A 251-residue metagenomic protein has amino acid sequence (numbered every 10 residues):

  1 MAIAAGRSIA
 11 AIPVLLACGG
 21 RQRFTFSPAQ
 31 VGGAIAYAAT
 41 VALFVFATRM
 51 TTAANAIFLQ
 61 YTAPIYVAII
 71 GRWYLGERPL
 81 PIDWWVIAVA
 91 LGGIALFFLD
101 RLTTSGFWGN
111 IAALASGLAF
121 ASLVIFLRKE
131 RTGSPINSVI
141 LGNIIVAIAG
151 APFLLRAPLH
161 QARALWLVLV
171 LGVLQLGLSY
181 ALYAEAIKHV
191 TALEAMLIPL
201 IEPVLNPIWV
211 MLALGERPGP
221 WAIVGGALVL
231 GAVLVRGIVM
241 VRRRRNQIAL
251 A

Functional and structural regions predicted by a protein language model:
M1, A11-L16, V67-A68, L102-P158 (+2 more regions): Transmembrane alpha-helical segments that form core, pore/gating elements of small-molecule transporters/exporters
I3, A47, W73-L75, P79 (+5 more regions): Hydrophobic/aromatic residues within transmembrane alpha-helices of multi-pass small-molecule transporters
A4-S8, L99, L200-A251: C-terminal-most transmembrane helix of multi-pass membrane proteins
A5-G6, A56-T62, L127-I145, L176-L212: Helix-helix packing/entry segments at the starts of transmembrane helices
I9-F26, A42, A90-S105, I144-W166 (+3 more regions): Membrane-interface helix-cap regions at the ends of transmembrane helices in multi-pass membrane proteins
L15, I35-Y37, I69, P79-L99 (+3 more regions): Hydrophobic transmembrane alpha-helices of multi-pass small-molecule transport proteins
G19-Q60, L96, G172-V190: Specific transmembrane alpha-helical segments of multi-pass solute transporters/efflux pumps, especially DMT/EamA
F24-Q30, I57-Q60, G76-L96, T103-N110 (+1 more regions): Loop-to-transmembrane alpha-helix entry segments
